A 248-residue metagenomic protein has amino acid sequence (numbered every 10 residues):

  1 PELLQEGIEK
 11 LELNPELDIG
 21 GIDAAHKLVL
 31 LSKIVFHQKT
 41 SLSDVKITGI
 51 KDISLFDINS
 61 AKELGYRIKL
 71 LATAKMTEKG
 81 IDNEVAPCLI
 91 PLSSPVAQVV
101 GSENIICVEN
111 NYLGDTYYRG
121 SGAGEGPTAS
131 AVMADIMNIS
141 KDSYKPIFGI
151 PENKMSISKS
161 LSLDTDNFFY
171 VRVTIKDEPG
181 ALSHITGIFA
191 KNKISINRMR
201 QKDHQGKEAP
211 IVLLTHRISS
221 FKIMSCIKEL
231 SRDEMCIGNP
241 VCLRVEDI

Functional and structural regions predicted by a protein language model:
P1-Q98, E103-I105: Substrate-binding/catalytic subdomain of NAD(P)-dependent oxidoreductase enzymes
Q5, I58-I68, D115-A123, I188-N197 (+1 more regions): Short secondary-structure transition/capping segments
E12-E16, T73-K75, I81-K176, A181 (+1 more regions): Catalytic, metal-anchored helix/loop core of enzyme active sites in primary metabolism
E16-A24, K46-I53, Y117-G120, G124-T128 (+3 more regions): Catalytic cores of large soluble enzymes that bind and process phosphate-bearing ligands
H26, D52, L92, A97 (+7 more regions): A broad, structure-centric signal for solvent-exposed, well-ordered loop/edge residues that line or flank functional
A61, I68-L70, V85, I106-V108 (+6 more regions): Generic structural hydrophobic/aromatic packing signal, biased to beta-strands
I136-I248: A conserved regulatory-domain signal marking ACT and ACT-like small-molecule sensing domains and adjacent regulatory
